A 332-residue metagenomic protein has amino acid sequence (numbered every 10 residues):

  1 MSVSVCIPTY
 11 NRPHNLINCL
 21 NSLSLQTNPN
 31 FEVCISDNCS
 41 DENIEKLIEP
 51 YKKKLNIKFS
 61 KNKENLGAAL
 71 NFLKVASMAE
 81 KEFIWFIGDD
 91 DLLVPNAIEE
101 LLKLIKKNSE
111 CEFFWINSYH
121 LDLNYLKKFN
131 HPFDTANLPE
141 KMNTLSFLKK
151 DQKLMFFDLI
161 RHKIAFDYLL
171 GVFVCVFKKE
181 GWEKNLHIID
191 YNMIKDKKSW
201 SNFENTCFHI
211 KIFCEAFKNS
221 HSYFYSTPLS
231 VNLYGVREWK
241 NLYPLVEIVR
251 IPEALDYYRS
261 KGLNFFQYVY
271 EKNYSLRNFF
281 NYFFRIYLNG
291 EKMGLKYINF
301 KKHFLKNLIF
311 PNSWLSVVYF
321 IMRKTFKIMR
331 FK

Functional and structural regions predicted by a protein language model:
S2-S4, E32: Cell-envelope/extracellular polymer assembly enzymes that use nucleotide-activated donors
N21-N30: Short, acidic, metal-binding catalytic loop of nucleotide-sugar glycosyltransferases
D37-K46, E64, G88, L93: A conserved acidic beta->alpha catalytic loop
N62-A79, D89: Glycine-rich, basic loop-to-helix element that forms the pyrophosphate-binding segment of sugar-nucleotide handling
I84: Short aromatic/hydrophobic "clamp" motif used to bind/position activated sugar donors
I98-M142: Conserved donor NDP-sugar-binding/catalytic core segment of glycosyltransferases
E140-W239: Conserved nucleotide-sugar donor-binding catalytic segment
K211-K332: C-terminal subregions of glycosyltransferases and related glycan-biosynthesis enzymes
